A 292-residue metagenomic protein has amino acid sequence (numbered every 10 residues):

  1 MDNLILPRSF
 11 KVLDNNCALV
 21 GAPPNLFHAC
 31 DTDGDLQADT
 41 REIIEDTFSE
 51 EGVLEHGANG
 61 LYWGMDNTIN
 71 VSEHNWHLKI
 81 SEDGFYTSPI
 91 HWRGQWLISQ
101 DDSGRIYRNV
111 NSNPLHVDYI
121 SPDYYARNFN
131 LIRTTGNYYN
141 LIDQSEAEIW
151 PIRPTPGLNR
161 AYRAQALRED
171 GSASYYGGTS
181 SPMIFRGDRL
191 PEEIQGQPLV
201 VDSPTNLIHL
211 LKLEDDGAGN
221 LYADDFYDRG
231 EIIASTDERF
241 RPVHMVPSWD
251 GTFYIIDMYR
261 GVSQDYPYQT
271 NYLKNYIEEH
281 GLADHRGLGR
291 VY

Functional and structural regions predicted by a protein language model:
M1-Y292: Beta-propeller domains with acidic blade repeats across secreted/periplasmic ectodomains and cytosolic WD/CNH propellers
